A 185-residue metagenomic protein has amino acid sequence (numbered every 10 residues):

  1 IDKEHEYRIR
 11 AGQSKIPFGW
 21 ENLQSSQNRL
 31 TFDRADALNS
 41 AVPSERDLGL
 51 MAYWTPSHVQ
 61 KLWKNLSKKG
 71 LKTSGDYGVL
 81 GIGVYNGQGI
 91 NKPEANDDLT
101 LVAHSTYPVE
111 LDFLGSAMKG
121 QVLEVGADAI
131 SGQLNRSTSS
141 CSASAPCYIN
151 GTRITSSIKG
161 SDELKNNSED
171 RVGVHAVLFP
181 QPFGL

Functional and structural regions predicted by a protein language model:
I1-I90, A95-V102, T106-L114, K119-G120 (+1 more regions): Outer membrane beta-barrel
T106-E110, L114-L185: Detector for outer-membrane/organellar transmembrane beta-barrel domains, recognizing the amphipathic beta-strand
